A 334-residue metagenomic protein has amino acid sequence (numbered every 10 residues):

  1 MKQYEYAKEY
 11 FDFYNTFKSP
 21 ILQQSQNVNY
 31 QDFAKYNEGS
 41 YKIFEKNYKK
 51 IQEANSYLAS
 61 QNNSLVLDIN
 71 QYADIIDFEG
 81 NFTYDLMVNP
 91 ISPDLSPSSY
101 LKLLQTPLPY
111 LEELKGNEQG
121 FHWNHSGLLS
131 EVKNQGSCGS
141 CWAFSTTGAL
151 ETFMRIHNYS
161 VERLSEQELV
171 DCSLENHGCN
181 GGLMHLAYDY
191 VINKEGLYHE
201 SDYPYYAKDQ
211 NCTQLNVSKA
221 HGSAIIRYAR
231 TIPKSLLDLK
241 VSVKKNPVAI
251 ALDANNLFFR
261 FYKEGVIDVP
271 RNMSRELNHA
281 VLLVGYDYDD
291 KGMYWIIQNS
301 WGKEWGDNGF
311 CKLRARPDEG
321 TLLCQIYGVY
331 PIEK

Functional and structural regions predicted by a protein language model:
M1-K334: Catalytic-core signature of thiol
